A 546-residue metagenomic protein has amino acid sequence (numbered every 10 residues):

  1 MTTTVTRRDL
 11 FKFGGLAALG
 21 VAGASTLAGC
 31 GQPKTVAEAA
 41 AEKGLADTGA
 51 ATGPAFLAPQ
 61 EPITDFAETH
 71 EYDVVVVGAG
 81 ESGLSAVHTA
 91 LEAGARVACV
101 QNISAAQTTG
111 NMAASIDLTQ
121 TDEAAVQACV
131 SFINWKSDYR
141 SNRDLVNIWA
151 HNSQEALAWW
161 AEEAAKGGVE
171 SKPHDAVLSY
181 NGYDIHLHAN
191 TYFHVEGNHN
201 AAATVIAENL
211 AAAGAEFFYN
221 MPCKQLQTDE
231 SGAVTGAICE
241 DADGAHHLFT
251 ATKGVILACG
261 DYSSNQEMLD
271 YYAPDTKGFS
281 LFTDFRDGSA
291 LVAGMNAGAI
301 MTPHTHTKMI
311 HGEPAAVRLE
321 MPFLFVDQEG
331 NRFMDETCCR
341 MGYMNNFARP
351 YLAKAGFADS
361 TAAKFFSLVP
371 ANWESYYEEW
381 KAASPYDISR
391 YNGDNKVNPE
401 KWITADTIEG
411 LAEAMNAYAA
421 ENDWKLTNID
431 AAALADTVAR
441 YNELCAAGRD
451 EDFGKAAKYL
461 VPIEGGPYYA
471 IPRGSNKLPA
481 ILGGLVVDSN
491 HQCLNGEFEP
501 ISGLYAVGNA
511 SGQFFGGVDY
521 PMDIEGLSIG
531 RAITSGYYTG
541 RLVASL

Functional and structural regions predicted by a protein language model:
M1-V21, S25: N-terminal secretory signal peptides and thylakoid transit peptides that target proteins across membranes
A37-A40, H151-A245, Q266-E267, L444-G465 (+1 more regions): Conserved redox-cofactor binding core of oxidoreductases
F66-G80: Beta1/beta-strand and adjacent pyrophosphate-binding region of the FAD-binding site in flavoprotein oxidoreductases
E92-T109: Glycine-rich FAD pyrophosphate-binding loop
A125-D184, A414-M415, N422-L434, R440: Rossmann-like flavin
Q225, W424, I429-V518: A glycine-rich dinucleotide-binding beta-alpha-beta segment and adjacent secondary-structure elements that constitute
G244, T250-G312, E525, I529-Y538: Glycine-rich loop(s) and the adjacent beta-strand/alpha-helix scaffold that form part
L291-A293, I300-N422, L426: An anion/pyrophosphate-binding glycine-rich loop and adjacent beta-alpha core in soluble alpha-beta enzymes
